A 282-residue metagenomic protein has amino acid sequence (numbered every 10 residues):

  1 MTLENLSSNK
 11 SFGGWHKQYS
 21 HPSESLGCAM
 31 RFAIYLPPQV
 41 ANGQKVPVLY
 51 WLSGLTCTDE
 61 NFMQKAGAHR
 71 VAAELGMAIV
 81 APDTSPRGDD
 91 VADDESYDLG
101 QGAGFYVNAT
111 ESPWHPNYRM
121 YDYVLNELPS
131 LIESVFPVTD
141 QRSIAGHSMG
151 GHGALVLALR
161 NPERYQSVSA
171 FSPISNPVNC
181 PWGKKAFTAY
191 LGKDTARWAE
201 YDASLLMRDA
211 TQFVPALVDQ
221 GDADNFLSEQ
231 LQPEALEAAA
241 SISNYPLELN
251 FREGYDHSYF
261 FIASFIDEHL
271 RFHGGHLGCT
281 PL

Functional and structural regions predicted by a protein language model:
M1-L282: Non-catalytic cap/lid and distal C-terminal segments of serine-dependent acyl enzymes
